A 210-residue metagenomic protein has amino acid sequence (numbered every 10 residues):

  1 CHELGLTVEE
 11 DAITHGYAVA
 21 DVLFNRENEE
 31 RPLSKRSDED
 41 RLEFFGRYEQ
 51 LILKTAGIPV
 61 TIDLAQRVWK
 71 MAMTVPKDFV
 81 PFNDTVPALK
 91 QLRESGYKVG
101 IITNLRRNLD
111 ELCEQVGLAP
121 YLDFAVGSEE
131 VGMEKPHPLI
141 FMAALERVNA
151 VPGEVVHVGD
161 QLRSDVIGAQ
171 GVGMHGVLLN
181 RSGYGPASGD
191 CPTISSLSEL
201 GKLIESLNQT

Functional and structural regions predicted by a protein language model:
C1-N83, P87, E94-S95: N-terminal helical cap/lid subdomain that shapes the substrate entry/recognition surface in HAD-like hydrolases
T7-D11, Q50, P59-R67, V86 (+2 more regions): Asp-based, Mg2+/Mn2+-dependent phosphohydrolase catalytic module
